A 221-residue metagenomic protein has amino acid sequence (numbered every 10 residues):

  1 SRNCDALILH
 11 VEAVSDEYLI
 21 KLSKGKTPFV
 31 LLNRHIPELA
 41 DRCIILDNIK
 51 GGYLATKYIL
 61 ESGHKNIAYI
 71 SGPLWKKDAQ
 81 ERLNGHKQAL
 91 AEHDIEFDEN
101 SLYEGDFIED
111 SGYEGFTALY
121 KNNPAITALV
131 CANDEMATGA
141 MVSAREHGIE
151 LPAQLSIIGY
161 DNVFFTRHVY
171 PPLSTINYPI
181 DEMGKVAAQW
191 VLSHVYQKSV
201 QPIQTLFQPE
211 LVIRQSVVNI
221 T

Functional and structural regions predicted by a protein language model:
S1-N3: Amphipathic alpha-helical effector-binding/dimerization core of metabolite-sensing transcriptional regulators
A6, D16-E17, K21-L31, H35-T221: Bacterial carbohydrate/catabolite-sensing allosteric modules
L9-H10: A glycine-rich helix N-cap at a beta->alpha junction
